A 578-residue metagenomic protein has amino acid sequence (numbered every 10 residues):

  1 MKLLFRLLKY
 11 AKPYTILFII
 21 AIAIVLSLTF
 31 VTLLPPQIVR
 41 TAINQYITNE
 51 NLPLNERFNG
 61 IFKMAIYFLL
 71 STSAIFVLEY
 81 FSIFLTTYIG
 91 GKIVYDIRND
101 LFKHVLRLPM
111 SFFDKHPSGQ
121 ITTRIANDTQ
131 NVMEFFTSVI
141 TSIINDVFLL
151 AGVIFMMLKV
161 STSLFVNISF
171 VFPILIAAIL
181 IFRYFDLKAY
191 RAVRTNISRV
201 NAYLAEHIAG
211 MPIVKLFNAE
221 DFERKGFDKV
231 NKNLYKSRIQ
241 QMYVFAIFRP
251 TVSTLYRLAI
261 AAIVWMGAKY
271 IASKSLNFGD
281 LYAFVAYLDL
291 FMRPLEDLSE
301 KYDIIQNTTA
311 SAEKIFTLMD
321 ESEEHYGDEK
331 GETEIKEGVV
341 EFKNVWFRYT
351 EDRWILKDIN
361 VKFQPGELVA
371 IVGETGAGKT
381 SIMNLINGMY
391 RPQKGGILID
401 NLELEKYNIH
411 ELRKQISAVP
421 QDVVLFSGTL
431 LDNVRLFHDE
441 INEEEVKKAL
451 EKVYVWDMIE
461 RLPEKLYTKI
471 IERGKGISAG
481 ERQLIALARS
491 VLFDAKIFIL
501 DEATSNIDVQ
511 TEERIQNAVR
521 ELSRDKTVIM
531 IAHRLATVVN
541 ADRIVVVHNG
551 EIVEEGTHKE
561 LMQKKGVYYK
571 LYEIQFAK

Functional and structural regions predicted by a protein language model:
M1-T32, I47-Y67, S82-T86, G90 (+12 more regions): Membrane-integrated ABC transporters
K2-L3, A11, T86-G90, H104-A151 (+1 more regions): Juxtamembrane loop-to-helix connectors within ABC transporter transmembrane domains
P13, L17-F30, S71, T141-A192 (+2 more regions): Transmembrane helices of ABC transporter permease
F18-L78, L158-S163, A261, A272-F278: Transmembrane helix-loop-helix hairpins at lipid-water interfaces of multipass membrane proteins, especially the type-1
L54, G327, T333-K578: ABC-type nucleotide-binding domain
F68-I75, E79, F172-I179, F245-A259 (+2 more regions): Hydrophobic alpha-helical segments in the permease module
M110-S111, N127-F136, I140, F148 (+5 more regions): An intracellular "coupling" helix at the cytosolic face of ABC transporter transmembrane type-1 domains
A219, Y243, I260, L290-L318: Cytosolic ends of transmembrane helices, especially the final helix of ABC transmembrane type-1 domains
